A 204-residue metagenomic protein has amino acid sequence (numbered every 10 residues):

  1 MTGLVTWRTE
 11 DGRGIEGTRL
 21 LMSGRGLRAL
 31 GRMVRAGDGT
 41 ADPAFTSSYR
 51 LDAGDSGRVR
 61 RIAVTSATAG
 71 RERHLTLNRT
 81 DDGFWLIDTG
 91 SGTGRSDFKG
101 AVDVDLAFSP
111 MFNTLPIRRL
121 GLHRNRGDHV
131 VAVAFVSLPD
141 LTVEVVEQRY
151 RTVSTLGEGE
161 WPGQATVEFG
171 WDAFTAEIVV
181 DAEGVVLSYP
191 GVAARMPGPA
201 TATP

Functional and structural regions predicted by a protein language model:
M1-G24, H74-Q164, L187: Solvent-exposed helix/loop surface patches that form functional interfaces
M1-S56, R61: Short N-terminal edge-element motif at the start of the domain
R13, A44-F45, G70, V143 (+1 more regions): Short solvent-exposed loop/turn micro-motifs enriched in small/polar/acidic residues
E16-T18, S47-Y49, R71-L77, Q148 (+2 more regions): A structural detector for short beta-strand units
M33, A63-A67, D88-G90, F169-W171 (+1 more regions): Beta-turn initiation residues at beta-strand->coil junctions
G39-G90: Hydrophobic/aromatic-rich structural module bridging two neighboring secondary-structure elements via a short loop
T46-T65, V145-D172: Hydrophobic beta-sheet segments that form the core/acyl-binding groove of ACP/CoA-dependent acyl-chain-processing
E168-P204: C-terminal structured interaction module
